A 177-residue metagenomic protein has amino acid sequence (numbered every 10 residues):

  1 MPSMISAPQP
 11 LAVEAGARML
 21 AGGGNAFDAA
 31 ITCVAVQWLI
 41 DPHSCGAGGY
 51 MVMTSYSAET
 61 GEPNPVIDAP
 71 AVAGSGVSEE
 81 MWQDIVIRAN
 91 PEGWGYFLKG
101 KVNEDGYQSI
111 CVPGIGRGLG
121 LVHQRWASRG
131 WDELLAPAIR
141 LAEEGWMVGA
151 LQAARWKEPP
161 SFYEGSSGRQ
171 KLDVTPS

Functional and structural regions predicted by a protein language model:
M1-E14, R18, A26-F27, I31-S177: Noncatalytic scaffold domains of N-terminal-nucleophile
